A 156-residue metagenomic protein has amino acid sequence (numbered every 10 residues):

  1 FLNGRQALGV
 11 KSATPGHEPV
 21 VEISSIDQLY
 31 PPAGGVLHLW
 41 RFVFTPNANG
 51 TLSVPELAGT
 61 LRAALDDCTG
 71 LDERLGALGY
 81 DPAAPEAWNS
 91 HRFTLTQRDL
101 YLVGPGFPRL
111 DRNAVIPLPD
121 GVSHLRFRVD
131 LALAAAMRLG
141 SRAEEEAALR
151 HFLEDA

Functional and structural regions predicted by a protein language model:
L2, T14-A156: Nucleic-acid endonuclease domains
N3-A7: Active-site beta-strand-loop-beta-strand hairpin of nuclease catalytic cores that positions key catalytic residues
L8-S12: Hydrophobic/aromatic-rich core segments of domains that either
